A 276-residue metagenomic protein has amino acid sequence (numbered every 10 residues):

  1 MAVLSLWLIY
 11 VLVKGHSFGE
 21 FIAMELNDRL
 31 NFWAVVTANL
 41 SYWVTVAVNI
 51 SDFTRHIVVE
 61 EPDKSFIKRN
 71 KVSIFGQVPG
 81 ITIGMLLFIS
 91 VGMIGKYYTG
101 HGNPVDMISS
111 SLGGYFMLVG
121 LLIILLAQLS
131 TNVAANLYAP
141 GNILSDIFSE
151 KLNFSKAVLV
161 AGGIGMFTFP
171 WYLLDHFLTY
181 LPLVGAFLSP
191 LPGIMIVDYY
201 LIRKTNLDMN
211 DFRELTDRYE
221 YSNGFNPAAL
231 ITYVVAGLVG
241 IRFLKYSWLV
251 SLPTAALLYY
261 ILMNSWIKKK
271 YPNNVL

Functional and structural regions predicted by a protein language model:
M1-K14, L26, Q77-G80, Y180-G193 (+1 more regions): Membrane-interface loop-to-helix entry segments
M1-M24, L40-V44, G92-Y97, M195-L207: Hydrophobic alpha-helical segments and their helix-loop junctions in multi-pass secondary transporters
L8-G15, A23-V91, G114-A134, E220-Y233: Hydrophobic, membrane-embedded alpha-helices of multi-pass small-molecule transporters
T54-D63, V133-V160, I202: Helix-loop-helix connectors at the membrane interface of multi-pass transporters/channels
L87-V133, I147-N153, M166-L178, P182-A186: TM-loop-TM module centered on a large, flexible mid-protein loop between adjacent transmembrane helices in multi-pass
S145-D175, R218-V235: Loop-to-transmembrane helix boundary motifs in multi-pass membrane proteins
N153-D211, A255-Y259, M263-N264, K268: C-terminal catalytic subdomain
P192-L258, S265, K269-L276: C-terminal membrane-solvent junction of multi-pass transporters and transport-like membrane proteins
